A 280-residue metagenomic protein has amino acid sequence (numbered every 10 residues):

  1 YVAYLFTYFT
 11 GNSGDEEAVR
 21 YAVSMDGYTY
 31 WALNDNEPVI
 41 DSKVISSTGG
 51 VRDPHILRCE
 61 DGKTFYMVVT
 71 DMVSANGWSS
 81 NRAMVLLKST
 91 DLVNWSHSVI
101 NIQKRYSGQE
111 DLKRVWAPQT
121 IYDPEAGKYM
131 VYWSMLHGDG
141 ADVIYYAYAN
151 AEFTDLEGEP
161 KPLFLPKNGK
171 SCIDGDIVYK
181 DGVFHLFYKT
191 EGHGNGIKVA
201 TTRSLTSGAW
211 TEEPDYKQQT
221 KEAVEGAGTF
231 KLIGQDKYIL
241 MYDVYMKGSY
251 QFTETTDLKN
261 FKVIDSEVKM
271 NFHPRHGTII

Functional and structural regions predicted by a protein language model:
Y1-I280: Carbohydrate-active catalytic/glycan-binding domains of CAZyme proteins, especially the secreted or lumenal ectodomains
